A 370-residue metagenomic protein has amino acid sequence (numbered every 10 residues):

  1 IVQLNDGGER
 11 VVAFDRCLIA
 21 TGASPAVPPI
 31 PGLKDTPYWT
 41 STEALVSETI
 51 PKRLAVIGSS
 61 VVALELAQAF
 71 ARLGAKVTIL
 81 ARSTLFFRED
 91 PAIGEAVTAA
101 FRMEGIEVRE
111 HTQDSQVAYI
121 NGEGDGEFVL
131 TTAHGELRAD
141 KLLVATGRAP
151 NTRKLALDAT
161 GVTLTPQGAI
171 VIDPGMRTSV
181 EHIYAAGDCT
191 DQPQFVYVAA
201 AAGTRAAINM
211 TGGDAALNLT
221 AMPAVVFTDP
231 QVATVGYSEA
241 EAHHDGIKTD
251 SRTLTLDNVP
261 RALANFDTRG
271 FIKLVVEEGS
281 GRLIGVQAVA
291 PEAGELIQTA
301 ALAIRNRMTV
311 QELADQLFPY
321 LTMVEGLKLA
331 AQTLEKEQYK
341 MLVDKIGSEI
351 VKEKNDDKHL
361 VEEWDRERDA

Functional and structural regions predicted by a protein language model:
I1-V2, V12, L73-P174, Y237 (+1 more regions): A Rossmann-like FAD-binding core segment of flavoenzymes
T21-K76, L80, E104-V108, D158-G175 (+1 more regions): Glycine-rich dinucleotide-binding loop and its adjacent helix/turn
A23-P25, G147-P150, L256: Short glycine-rich anion-binding loops that position phosphate/pyrophosphate groups of nucleotides and phosphorylated
S24-A26, H111, T163-L164, G213-P223 (+1 more regions): A short alpha-helix-loop-beta-strand transition element characteristic of N-terminal alpha/beta dinucleotide-binding
K34-P51, E136-M210, E295: FAD-site-proximal beta/loop scaffold in flavoenzymes
D191, N209-G236, L317-P319: Active-site-proximal substrate-binding core of FAD-dependent oxidoreductases
Y197-T220, I247-K248, R305-V310: Internal hydrophobic alpha-helix adjacent to the cofactor/substrate pocket in enzyme cavities
F227-S238, H243-A370: Flexible, glycine-rich terminal cap/loop adjacent to redox cofactors in electron-transfer oxidoreductases
